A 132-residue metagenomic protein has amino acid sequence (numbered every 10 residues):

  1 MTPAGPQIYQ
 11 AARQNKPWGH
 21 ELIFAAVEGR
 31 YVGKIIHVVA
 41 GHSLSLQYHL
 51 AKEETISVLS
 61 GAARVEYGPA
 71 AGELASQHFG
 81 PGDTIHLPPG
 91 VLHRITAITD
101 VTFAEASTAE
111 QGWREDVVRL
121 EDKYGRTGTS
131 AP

Functional and structural regions predicted by a protein language model:
M1-V32, S43-S45, Q77, V117-P132: A short, N-terminal "cap"/entry segment at the start of jelly-roll beta-barrel domains of the cupin/DSBH fold
K34-A51: Conserved short histidine dyad/triad with adjacent acidic residue
I35, T55, T99-R119: A short hydrophobic beta-strand segment most commonly corresponding to one strand of the jelly-roll/cupin
A51-G68: Glycine- and acidic-residue-biased ligand/ion/polar-headgroup-sensing regions
P69-G90: Short acidic-glycine-tyrosine-enriched beta hairpin
